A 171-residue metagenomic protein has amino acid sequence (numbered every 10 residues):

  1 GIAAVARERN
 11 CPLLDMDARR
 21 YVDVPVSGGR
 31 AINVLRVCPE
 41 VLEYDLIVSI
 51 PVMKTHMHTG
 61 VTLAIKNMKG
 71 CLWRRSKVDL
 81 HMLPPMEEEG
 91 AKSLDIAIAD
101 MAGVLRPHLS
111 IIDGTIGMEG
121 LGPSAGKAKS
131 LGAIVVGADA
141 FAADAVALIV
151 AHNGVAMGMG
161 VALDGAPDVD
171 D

Functional and structural regions predicted by a protein language model:
G1-D171: N-terminal and secondary-structure boundary signal
